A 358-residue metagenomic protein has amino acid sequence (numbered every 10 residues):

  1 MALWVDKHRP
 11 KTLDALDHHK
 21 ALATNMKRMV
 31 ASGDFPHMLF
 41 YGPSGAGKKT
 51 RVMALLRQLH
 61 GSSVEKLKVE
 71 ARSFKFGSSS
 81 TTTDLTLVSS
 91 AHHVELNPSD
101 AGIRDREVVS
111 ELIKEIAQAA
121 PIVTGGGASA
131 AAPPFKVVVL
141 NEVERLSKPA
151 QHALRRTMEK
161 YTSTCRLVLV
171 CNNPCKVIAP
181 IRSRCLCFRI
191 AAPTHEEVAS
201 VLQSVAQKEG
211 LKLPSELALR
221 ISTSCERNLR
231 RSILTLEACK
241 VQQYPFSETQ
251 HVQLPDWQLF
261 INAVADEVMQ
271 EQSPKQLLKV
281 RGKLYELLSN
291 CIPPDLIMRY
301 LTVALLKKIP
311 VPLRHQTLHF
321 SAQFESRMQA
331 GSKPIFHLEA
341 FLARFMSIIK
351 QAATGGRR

Functional and structural regions predicted by a protein language model:
M1, E196, A206-R358: AAA+ P-loop NTPase domains with strong preference for DNA replication initiators and clamp-loader complexes
M1-V168, C175-S183, S321, E325 (+1 more regions): P-loop/Walker A NTP-binding region and its immediately flanking N-terminal helices in P-loop NTPase folds
R9, H92, K136, A150 (+6 more regions): N-terminal alpha-helical segment
A21, N172-N173, P193, E216: Short beta->alpha linker loops
S44, L186-V198: Conserved AAA+ ATPase "SRH/arginine-finger" region at the nucleotide-binding site
D105-V109, A199, M298: Ser/Thr-Pro-rich, acidic low-complexity intrinsically disordered regions of eukaryotic RNA-binding
L202: Hydrophobic "lid"/C-terminal helical patch of Rossmann-like NAD(P)-dependent dehydrogenase/epimerase domains
